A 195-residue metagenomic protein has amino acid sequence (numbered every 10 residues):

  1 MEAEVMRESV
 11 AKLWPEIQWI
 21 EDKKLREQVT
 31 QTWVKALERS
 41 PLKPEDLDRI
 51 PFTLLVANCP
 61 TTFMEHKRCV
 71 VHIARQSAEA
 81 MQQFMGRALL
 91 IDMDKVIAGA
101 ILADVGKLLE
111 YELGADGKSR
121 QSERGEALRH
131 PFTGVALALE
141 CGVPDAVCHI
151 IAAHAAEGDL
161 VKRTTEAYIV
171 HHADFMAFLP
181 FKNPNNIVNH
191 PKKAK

Functional and structural regions predicted by a protein language model:
M1-R120: Acidic/His-rich, divalent-metal-binding segments that scaffold phosphate/diphosphate chemistry
F52-C59, E65, S77, G86-P191: Divalent metal-dependent catalytic cores for phosphoryl transfer on phosphate-bearing substrates
